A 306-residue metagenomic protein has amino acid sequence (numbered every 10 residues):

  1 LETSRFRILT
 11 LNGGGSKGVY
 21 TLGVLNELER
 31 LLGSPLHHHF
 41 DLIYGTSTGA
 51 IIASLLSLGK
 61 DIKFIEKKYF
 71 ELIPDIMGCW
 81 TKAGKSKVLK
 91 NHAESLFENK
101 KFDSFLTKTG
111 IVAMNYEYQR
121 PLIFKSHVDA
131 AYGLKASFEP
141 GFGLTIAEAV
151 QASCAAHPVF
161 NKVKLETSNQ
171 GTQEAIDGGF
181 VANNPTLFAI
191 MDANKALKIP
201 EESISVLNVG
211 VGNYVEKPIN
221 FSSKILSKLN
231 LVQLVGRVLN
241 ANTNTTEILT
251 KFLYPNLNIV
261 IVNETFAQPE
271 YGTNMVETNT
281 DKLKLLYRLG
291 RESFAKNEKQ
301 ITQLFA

Functional and structural regions predicted by a protein language model:
L1-E2, L32-H37, E94-T109, K164 (+1 more regions): Surface-exposed acidic, glycine-flexible loop patches that form ligand/cofactor-binding and adhesion interfaces
L1-S4, N161, L165-T172, F180-A182 (+4 more regions): C-terminal helical/tail subdomains of lipid-metabolizing enzymes
E2-F97, V128, G133-E139, E148: Patatin-like phospholipase
I8-L11, D41-S47, T109-M114, A175 (+2 more regions): Extended hydrophobic secondary-structure segments that form protein cores and membrane-embedded regions
G14, G49, A93, I111 (+5 more regions): Conserved small-residue
S16-G18, A50-A53, Y118-L122, A131-G133 (+6 more regions): Eukaryotic short linear interaction motifs
D75, K82-K108, I219-L253: Surface cap/lid and interfacial helix-loop subdomains adjacent to catalytic sites that gate substrate access
S104-K195, K228-L229: Active-site gating loop/helix substructures
